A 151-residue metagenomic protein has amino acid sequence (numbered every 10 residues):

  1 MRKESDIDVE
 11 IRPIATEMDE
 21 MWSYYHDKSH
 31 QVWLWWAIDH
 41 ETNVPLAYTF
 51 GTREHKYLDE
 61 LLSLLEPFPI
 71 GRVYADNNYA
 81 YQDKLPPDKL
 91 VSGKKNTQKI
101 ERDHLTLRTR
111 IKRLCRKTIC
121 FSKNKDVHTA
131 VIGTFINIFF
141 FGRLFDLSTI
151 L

Functional and structural regions predicted by a protein language model:
M1-L151: Residue-level recognition of single "structural anchor" positions that define or cap local secondary structure
